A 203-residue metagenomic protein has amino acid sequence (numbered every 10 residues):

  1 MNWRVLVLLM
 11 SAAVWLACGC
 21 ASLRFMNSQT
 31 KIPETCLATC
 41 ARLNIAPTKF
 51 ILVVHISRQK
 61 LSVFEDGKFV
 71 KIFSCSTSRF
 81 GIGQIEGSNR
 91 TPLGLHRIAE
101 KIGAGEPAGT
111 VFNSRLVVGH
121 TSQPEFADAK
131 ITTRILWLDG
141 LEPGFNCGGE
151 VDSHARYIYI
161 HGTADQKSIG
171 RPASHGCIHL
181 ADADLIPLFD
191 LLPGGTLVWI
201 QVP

Functional and structural regions predicted by a protein language model:
N2-P203: N-terminal pre-domains immediately preceding structured catalytic cores
